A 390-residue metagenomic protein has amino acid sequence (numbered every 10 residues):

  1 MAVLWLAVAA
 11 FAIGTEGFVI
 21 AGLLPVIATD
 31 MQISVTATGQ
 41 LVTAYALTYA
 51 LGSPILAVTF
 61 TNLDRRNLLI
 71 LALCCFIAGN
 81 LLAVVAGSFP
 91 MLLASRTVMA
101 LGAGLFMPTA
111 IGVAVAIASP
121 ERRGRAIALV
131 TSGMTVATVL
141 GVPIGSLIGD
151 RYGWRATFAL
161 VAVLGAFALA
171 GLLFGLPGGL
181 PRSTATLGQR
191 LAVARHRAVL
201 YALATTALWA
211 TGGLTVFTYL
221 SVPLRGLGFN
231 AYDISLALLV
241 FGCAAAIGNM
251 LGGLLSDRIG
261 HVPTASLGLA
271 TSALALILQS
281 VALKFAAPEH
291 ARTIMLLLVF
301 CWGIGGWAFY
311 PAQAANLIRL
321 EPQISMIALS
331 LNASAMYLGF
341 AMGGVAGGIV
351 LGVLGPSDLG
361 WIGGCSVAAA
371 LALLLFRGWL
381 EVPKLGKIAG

Functional and structural regions predicted by a protein language model:
W5-T38, S53-L56, V216-S221: Extracytoplasmic
L51-P90: Conserved MFS/SLC helix-loop-helix module at the cytosolic interface between two early adjacent transmembrane helices
S53-D64, G248-H261, L351: Helix-to-loop junctions at the C-terminal end of transmembrane segments in multipass secondary transporters
C75, G79, P90-V98, H290-C301: Paired small-residue
F89, S95-M134: Cytoplasmic helix-loop-helix junction between adjacent transmembrane helices in 12-TM secondary transporters
M91, S119-G175: Helix-loop-helix hairpin linking two adjacent transmembrane segments in secondary transporters
L105-A118, W307-E321: Intracellular juxtamembrane helix-capping segments at the cytosolic ends of symmetry-related transmembrane helices
P263-A312: C-terminal transmembrane helical hairpin of 12-TM major facilitator-type secondary transporters
